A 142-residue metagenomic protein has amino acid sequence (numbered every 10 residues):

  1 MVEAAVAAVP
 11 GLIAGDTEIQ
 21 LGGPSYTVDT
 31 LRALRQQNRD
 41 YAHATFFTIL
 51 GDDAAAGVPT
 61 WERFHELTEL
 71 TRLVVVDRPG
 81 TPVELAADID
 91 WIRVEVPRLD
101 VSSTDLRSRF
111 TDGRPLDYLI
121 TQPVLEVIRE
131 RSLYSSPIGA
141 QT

Functional and structural regions predicted by a protein language model:
M1-T142: Nucleotidyltransferase catalytic core that binds NTPs
